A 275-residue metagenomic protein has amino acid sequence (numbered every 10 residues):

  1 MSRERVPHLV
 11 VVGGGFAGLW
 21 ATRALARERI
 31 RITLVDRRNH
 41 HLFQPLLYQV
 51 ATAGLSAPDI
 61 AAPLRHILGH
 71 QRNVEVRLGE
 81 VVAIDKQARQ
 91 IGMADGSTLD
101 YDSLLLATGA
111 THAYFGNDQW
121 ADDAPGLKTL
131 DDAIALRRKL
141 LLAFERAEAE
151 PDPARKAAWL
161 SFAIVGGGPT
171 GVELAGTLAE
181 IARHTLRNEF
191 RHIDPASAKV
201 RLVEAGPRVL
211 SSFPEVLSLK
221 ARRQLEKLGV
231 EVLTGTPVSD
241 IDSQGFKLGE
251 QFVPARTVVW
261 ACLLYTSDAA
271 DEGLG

Functional and structural regions predicted by a protein language model:
S2-E75, V82, P169-F213: Beta1-alpha1 glycine-rich phosphate/pyrophosphate-binding loop at the start of Rossmann-like nucleotide-binding domains
S2-V6, V74-A163, L248, V259: FAD-binding core/adjacent interface of flavoenzyme oxidoreductases
A17, G109-H112, A175, L264: Short glycine-rich anion-binding loops that position phosphate/pyrophosphate groups of nucleotides and phosphorylated
L47-A53, A121-P125, L217: Short glycine-enriched, charge-decorated loop/helix-capping segments at active-site entrances that position
R65-L68, S218-V230: Helical element adjacent to the flavin cofactor pocket in flavoenzyme catalytic cores
N73-E80, G229-P237: A conserved beta-strand/loop element that lines the FAD pocket in flavoprotein oxidoreductases
Y101-D102, S243, A255-R256: Active-site acidic short loop of glycosyltransferases
Y265-A270: Conserved small/polar residues in nucleotide/adenosyl-binding loops
